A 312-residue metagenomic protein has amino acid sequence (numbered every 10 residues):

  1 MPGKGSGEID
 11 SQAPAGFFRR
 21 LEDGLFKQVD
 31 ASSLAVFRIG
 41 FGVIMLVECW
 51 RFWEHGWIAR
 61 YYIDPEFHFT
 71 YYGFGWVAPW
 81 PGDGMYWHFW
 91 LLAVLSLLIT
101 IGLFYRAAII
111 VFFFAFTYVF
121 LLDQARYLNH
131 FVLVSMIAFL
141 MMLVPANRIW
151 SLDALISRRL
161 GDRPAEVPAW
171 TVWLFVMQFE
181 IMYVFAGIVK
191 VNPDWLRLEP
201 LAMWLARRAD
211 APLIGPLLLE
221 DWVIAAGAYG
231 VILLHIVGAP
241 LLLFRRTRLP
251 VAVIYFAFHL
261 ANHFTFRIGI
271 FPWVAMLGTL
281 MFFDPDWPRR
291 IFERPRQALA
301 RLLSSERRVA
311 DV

Functional and structural regions predicted by a protein language model:
P2-V312: Alpha-helical membrane-anchoring segments
